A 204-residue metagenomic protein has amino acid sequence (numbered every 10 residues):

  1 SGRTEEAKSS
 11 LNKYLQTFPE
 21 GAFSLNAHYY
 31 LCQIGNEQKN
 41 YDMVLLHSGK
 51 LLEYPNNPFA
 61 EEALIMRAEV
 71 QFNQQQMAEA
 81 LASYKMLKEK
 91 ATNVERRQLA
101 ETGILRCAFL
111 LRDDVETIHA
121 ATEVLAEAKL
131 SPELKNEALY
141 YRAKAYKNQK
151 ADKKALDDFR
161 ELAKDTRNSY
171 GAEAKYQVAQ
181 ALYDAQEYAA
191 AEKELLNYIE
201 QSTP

Functional and structural regions predicted by a protein language model:
S1-P204: Acidic, polar-rich low-complexity tracts and alpha-helical solenoid repeat scaffolds
